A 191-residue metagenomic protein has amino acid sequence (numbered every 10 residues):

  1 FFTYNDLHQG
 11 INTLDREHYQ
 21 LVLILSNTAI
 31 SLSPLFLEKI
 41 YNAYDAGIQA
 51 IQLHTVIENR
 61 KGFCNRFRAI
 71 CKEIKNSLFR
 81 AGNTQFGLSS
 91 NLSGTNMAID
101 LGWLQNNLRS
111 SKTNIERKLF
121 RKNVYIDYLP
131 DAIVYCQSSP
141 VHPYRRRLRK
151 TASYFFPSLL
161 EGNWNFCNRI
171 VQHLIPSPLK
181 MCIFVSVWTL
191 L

Functional and structural regions predicted by a protein language model:
T3-G10, E17, I40-L108, R145-R149: Long helical/loop segments within the catalytic core of UDP-sugar-dependent glycosyltransferases, especially the large
Y19-S31: Short beta-strand-to-loop acidic/aromatic patch adjacent to the donor-nucleotide binding site
T28-L32, V56-E58, Y135: A short, conserved beta-strand element in the Rossmann-like catalytic core that flanks the donor/metal-binding loop
S33-L37: Acidic donor-diphosphate engagement hotspot in glycosyltransferases and nucleotidyltransferases that stabilizes
A50, E58, A98, S110 (+2 more regions): Conserved active-site beta-strand element of glycosyltransferases/polysaccharide synthases
F86-G87, S139-L191: Basic/Trp-rich segment in TM-proximal cytosolic loops or flexible interdomain/linker regions
W103, R109-P130, H142: A short, conserved alpha-helix in the catalytic core of glycosyltransferases
F120-Y135, L148, A152-S158: Hydrophobic alpha-helical transmembrane segments
